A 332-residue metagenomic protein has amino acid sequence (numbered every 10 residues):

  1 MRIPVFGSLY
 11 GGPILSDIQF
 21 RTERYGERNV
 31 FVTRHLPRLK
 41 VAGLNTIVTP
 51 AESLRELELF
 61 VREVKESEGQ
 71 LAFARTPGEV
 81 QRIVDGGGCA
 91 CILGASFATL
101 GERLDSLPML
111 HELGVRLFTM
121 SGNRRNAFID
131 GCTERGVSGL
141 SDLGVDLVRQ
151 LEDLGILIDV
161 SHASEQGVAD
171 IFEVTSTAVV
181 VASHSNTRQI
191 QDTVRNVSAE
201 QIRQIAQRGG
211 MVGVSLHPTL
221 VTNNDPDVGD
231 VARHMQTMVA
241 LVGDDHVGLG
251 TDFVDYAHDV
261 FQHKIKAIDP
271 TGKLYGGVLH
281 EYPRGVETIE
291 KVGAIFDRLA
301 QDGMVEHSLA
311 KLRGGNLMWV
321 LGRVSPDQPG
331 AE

Functional and structural regions predicted by a protein language model:
M1-V137, D142, T175, D192-E332: N-terminal hydrophobic targeting/anchoring segments and the immediately downstream early-domain regions of hydrolases
P13, H162-E165, T187, D255: Short, glycine/acidic-enriched loop or turn micro-motifs at the edges of active sites
S138-V174, A178-S185: Loop-centered beta-sheet repeat module
